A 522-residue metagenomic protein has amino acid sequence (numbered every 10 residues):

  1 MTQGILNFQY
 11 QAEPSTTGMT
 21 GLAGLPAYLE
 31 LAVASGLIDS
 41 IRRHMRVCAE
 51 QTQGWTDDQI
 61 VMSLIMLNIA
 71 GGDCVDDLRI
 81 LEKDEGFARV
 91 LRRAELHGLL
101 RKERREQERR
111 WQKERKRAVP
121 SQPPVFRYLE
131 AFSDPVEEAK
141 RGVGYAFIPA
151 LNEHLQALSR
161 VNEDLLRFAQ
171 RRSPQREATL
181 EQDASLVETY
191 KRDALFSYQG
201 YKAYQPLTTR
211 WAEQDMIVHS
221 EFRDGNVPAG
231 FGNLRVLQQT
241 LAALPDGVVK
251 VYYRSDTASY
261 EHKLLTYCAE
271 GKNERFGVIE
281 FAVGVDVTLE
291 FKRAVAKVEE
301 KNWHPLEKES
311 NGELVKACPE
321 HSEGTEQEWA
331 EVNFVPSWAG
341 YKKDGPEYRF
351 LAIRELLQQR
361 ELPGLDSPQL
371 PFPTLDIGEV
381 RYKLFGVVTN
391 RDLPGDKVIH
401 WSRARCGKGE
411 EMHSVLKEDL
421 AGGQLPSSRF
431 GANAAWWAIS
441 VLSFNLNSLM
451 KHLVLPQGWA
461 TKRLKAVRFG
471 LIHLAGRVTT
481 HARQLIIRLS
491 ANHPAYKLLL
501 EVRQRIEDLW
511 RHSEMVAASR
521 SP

Functional and structural regions predicted by a protein language model:
M1-A203, T208-N226, L234-D246, E274 (+1 more regions): Dynamic "connector" segments at or just before major functional cores
M1-T17, G277-D286, E290-E418, Q504-P522: An anionic, glycine-rich sequence signature occurring as long contiguous blocks
L78, G395-M450: Short amphipathic alpha-helical "interface-anchor" segments enriched in bulky aromatics
E177-E181, K250-R254, V278-A282: Structural preference for beta-strand elements that scaffold enzyme active sites
Y253-H262, V287-L289: Acidic, metal-coordinating catalytic cores used for nucleic-acid/nucleotide bond scission and strand-transfer chemistry
L265-V278: Short, surface-exposed basic-aromatic patches at helix termini and helix-loop junctions that form
G423-A495: Basic, amphipathic alpha-helical segments enriched in Lys/Arg and hydrophobic/aromatic residues
